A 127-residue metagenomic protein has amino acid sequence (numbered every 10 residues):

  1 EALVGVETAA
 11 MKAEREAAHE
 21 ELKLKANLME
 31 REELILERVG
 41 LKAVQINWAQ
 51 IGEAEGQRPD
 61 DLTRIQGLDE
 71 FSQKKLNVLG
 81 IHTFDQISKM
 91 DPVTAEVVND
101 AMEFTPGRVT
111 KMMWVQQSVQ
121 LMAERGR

Functional and structural regions predicted by a protein language model:
E1-Q66, E70-R127: C-terminal extensions
